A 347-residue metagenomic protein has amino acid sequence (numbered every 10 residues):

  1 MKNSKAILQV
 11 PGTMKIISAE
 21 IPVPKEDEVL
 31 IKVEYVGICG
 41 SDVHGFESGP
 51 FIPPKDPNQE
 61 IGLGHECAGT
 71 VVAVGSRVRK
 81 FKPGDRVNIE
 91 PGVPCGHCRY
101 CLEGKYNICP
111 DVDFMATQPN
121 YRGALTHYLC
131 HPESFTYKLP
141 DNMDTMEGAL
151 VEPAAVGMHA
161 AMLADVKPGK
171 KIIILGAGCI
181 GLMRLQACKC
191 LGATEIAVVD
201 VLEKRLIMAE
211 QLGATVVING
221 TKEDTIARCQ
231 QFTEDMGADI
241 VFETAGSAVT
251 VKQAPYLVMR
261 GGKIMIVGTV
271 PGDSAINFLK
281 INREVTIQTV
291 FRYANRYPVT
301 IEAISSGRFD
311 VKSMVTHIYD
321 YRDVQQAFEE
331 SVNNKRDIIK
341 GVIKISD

Functional and structural regions predicted by a protein language model:
P22-V36, F51-R99, P140-N142: Glycine-rich beta-strand-centered segment in the early N-terminal region that forms part of a ligand/cofactor-binding
G37, G75, A245-G246, G268-T269 (+1 more regions): Short glycine-/small-residue-rich Rossmann-like dinucleotide-binding loops
H65, C95-L175: NAD(P)H dinucleotide-binding glycine-rich loop of Rossmann-like/cofactor-binding domains, especially the beta1-alpha1
M143-E223, A227: Mid-domain Rossmann-like dinucleotide-binding core that forms the NAD(H)/NADP(H) cofactor-binding site
A164-V166, I207-T286, Q325, S346: Glycine-rich cofactor phosphate-binding loops and adjacent beta1-alpha1 units of small-molecule cofactor enzyme domains
I226-Q231, T269-H317, Q325-Q326, V332-D337: C-terminal substrate-binding/catalytic core of Rossmann-like NAD(P)-dependent dehydrogenases/reductases
Y319-V324, G341-D347: A short, charged, Gly/Pro-tolerant segment at domain boundaries
